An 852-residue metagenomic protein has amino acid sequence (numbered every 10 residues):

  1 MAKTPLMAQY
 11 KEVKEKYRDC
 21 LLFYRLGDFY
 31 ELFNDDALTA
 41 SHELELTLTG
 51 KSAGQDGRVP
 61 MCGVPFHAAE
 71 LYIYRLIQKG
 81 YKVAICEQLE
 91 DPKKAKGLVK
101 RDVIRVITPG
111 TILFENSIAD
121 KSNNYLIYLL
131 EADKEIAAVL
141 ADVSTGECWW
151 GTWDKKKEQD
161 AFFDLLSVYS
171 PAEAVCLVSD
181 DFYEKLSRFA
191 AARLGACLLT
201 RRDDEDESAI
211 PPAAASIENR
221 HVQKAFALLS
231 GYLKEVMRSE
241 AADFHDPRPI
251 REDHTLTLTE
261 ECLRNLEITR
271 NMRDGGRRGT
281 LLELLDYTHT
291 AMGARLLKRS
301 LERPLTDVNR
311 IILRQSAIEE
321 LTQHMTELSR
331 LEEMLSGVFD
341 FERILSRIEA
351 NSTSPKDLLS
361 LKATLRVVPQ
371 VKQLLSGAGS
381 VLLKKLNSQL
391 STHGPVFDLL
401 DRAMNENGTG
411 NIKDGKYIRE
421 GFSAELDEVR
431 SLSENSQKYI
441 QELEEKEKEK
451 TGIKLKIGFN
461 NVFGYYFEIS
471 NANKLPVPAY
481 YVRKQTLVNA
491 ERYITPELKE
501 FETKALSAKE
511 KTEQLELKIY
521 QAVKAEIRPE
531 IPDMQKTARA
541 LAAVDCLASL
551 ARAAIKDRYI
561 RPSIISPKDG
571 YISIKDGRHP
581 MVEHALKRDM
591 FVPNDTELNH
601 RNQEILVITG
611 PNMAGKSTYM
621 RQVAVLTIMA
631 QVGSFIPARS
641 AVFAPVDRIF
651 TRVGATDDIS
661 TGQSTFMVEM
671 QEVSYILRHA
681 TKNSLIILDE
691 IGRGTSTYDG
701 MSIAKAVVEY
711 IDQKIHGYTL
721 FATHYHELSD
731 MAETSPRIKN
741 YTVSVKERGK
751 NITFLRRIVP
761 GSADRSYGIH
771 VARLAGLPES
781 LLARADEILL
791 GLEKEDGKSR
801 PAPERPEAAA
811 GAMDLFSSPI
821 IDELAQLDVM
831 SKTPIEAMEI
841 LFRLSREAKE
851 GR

Functional and structural regions predicted by a protein language model:
M1-E320, S329, S336, D340-E349 (+3 more regions): Charged catalytic and DNA/RNA-contacting regions of genome-maintenance and nucleic-acid-processing enzymes
K3-M7, F23, N34, G63-I73 (+32 more regions): Amphipathic alpha-helical transducer elements in NTP-driven molecular machines
N34-A37, N219, H289-T290, S300 (+5 more regions): ATPase nucleotide-binding head domains, primarily ABC-like/P-loop NTPase cores
K51-C62, C148-W149, I210-S216, E267-T269 (+10 more regions): Short hinge/gating elements
C86, P109-I118, E240, G379-L382 (+5 more regions): Active-site phosphate-binding and catalytic loops of NTP-dependent enzymes
D203-A209, T257, I268, M272 (+5 more regions): Amphipathic heptad-repeat alpha-helical coiled-coil/stalk segments that mediate oligomerization, filament/stalk
A350, S354, T364-V367, E420-G421 (+2 more regions): Charged, surface-exposed helical/loop "interaction arms" that form contiguous linear patches used for dimerization
L487, E491-A525: Extended, charged coiled-coil "arm/hinge" scaffolds of SMC/Rad50-like chromosome-maintenance ATPases and other large
